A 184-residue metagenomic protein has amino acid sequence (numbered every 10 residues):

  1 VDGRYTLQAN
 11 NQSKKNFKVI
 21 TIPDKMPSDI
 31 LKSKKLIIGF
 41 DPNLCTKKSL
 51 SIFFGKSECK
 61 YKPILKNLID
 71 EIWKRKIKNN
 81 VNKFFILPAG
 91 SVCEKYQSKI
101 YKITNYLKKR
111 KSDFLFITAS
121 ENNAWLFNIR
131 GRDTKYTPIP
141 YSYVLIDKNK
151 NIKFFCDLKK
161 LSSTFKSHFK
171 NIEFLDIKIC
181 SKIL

Functional and structural regions predicted by a protein language model:
V1-L184: A composition/biophysics-driven feature that prefers long, compositionally simple stretches
